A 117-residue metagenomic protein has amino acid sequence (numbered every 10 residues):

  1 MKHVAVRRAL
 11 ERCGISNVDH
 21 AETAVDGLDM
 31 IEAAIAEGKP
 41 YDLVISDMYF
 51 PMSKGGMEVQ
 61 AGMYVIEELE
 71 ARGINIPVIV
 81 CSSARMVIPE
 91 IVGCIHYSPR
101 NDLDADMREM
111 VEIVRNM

Functional and structural regions predicted by a protein language model:
M1, D19-E22, I79-M117: Output/docking surface of receiver
M1-A21: Two-component/phosphorelay signaling modules centered on CheY-like receiver
M1-H3, Y49-G55, R85-V87: Short acidic, S/G/P-rich loop/turn micro-motifs used as interaction or catalytic elements
V4, D29, P89: Alpha-helical elements of the RecA-like P-loop NTPase motor core of helicases
R7-R8, H20-L43, M52-S53: Acidic, metal-coordinating helix/loop segments flanking the phosphotransfer/catalytic sites of two-component signaling
C13, G38-K39, V92: Structured loop/turn residues at beta-strand edges in well-structured enzyme cores
A33-G38, E68-N75: Conserved phosphotransfer cores of two-component systems
Y41-E70: Conserved phosphotransfer microenvironments
